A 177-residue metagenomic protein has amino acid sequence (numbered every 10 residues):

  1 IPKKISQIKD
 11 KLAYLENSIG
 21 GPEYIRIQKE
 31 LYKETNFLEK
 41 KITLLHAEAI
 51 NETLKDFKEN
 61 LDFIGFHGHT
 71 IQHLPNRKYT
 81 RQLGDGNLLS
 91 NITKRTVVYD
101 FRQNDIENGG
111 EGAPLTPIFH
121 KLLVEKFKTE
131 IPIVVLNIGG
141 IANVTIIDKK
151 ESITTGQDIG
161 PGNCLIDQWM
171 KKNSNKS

Functional and structural regions predicted by a protein language model:
I1-D10, V98-K126, V134-S177: Glycine-rich phosphate-binding loop plus the immediately following alpha-helix
L12, E16-G86: Short beta-strand-loop/turn "lid" adjacent to the catalytic site in phosphate-handling enzymes
P22-Q28, D62-F63, K94-V98, N143-I146 (+1 more regions): Short amphipathic alpha-helical segments, especially helix-boundary/capping motifs
N51, H69, K94, E125 (+1 more regions): Residue-level marker of positions within ordered structural domains that often coincide with functionally constrained
D56, I92, K172-K176: Change "in soluble alpha/beta enzymes" to "in soluble alpha/beta proteins
E59-L61, E130-I133: A general structural motif
D62-I118: Glycine-rich phosphate-binding loop and adjoining helix at the ATP-binding site of ATP-dependent phosphoryl-transfer
N87-S90, L123-F127: Acidic, His- and aromatic-enriched active-site or binding-groove loops in soluble protein domains that engage sugars
